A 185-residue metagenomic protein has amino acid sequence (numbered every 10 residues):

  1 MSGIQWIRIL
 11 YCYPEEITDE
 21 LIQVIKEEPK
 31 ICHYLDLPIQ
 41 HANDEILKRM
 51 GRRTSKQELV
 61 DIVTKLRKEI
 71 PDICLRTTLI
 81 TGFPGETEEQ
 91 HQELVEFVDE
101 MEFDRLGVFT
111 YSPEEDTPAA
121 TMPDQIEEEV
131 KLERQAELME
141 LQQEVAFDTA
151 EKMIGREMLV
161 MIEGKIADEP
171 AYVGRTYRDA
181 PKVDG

Functional and structural regions predicted by a protein language model:
M1-D104, P113-V130: Conserved non-cysteine loop/helix-boundary elements of the Radical SAM core domain that shape
G3, G51, G82-G85, G107 (+4 more regions): Residue-identity detector for glycine
Y11, G107-F109, P170: Intrinsically disordered, low-complexity segments enriched in small/polar residues
G107-S112, R178: Glycine-rich phosphate-binding active-site loops on the catalytic face of alpha/beta enzymes
T110-E115, A150-E151: AMP-binding (ANL) adenylation modules
T121-G185: Terminal RNA-binding accessory module
